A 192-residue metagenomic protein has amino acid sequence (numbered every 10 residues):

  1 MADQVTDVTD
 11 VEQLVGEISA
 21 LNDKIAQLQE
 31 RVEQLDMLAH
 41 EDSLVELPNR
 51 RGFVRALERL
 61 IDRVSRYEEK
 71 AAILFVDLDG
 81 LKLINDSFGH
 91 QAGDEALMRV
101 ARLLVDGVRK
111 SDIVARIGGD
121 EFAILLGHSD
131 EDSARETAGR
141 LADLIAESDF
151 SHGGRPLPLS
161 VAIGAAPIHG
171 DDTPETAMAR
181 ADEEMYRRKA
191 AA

Functional and structural regions predicted by a protein language model:
V5-S43, R50-D62, Y67, D112-I113 (+1 more regions): Signal-transducing coiled-coil linker helices
Q34, A39, R59-A72, V76 (+4 more regions): Nucleotide second-messenger and two-component phosphorelay signaling modules
D36-R55, V76-G89, M98: Conserved nucleotide-binding and Mg2+-coordinating catalytic segments in signaling enzymes
L81, V100, V114, F122 (+1 more regions): Hydrophobic framework residues that shape the active-site pocket of cyclic nucleotide turnover catalytic cores
A96, I124-R140: Short helix/loop segment flanking the catalytic signature motif in cyclic-nucleotide metabolism enzymes
A101-R102, S133-D149: Alpha-helical scaffold within the catalytic cores of cyclic-nucleotide enzymes
R116, A134, A146-V161: Catalytic core regions of nucleotide second-messenger enzymes
R135, G153, A166-A192: Catalytic-core segments of nucleotide cyclases and related cyclic-nucleotide turnover enzymes
